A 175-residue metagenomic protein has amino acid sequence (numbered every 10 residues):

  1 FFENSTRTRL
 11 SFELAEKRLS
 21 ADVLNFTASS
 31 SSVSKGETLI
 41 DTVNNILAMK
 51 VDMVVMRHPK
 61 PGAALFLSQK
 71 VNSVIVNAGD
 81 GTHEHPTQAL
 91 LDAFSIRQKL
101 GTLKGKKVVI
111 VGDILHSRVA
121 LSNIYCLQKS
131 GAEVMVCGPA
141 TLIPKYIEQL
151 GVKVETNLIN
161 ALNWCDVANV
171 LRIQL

Functional and structural regions predicted by a protein language model:
F2-A15, Q98-L175: Glycine-rich phosphate/diphosphate-binding loop of Rossmann-like nucleotide-binding domains
F2-R97: Phosphate/diphosphate ligand-binding glycine-rich loop within oxidoreductases
